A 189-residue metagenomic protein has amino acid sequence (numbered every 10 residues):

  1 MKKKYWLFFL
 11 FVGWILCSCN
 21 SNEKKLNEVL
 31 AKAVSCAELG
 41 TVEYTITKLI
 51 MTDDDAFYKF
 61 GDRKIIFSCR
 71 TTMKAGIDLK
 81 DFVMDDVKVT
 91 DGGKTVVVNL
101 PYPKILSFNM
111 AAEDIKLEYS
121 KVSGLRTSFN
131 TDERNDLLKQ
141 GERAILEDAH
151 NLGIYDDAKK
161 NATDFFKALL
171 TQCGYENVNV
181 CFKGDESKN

Functional and structural regions predicted by a protein language model:
M1-C17: Sec-dependent bacterial lipoprotein signal peptides
C19-N189: Domain-level marker for long, solvent-exposed, non-transmembrane regions
